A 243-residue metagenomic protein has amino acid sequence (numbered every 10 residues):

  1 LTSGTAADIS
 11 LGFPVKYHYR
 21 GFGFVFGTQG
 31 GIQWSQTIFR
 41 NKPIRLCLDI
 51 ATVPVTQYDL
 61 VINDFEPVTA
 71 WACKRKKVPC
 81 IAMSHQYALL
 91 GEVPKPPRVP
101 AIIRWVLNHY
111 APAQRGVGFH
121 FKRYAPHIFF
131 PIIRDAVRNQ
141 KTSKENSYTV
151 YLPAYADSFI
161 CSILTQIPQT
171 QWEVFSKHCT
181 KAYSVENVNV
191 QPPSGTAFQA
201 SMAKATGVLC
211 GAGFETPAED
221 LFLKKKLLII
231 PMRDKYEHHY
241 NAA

Functional and structural regions predicted by a protein language model:
T2-A7, D64-V68, G116-Y124, V174-Y183: Short, polar loop motifs at secondary-structure junctions
T2-I44: Conserved nucleotide-sugar phosphate-binding/catalytic loop shared by glycosyltransferases and other
Q29-L60, P67-V68: Conserved nucleotide-sugar donor-binding subdomain of glycosyltransferases
T56-Q57, P112, A203-K204: Alpha-helix C-terminal capping/helix-to-coil transition sites in glycosyltransferase folds
L60-P67, A72, A82, A200-Y240: A donor-sugar binding/catalytic signature common to diverse glycosyltransferases and related nucleotide-sugar
P79-P131: Active-site-proximal region of nucleotide-activated glycan assembly enzymes, centered on histidine/acidic-rich loops
P97-I102, V190-P193, K226-A243: Nucleotide-sugar donor-binding patch of glycosyltransferase catalytic domains
I132-G207: Donor-nucleotide binding loops and adjacent catalytic segments primarily of GT-B fold Leloir glycosyltransferases
